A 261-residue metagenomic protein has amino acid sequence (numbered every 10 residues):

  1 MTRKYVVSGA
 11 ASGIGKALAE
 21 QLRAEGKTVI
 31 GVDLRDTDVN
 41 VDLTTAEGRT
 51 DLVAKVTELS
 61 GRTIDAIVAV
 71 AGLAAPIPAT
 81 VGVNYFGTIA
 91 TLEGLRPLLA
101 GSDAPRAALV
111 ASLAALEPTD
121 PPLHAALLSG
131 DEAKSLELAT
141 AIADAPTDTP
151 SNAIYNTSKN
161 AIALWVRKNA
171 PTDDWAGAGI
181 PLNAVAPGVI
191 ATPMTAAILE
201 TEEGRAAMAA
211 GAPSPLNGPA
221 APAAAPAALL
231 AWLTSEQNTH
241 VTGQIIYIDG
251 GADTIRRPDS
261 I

Functional and structural regions predicted by a protein language model:
M1-I30: Canonical Rossmann dinucleotide-binding motif of NAD(H)/NADP(H)-dependent dehydrogenases/reductases, specifically
L34-D51: Rossmann-fold cofactor-recognition segment
K55-A69, L73-A79, L99, D103-P105 (+1 more regions): A glycine-rich helix->loop->beta "capping" turn within Rossmann-like NAD(P)(H)-dependent oxidoreductase domains
V68, A108-V110, L182-V185, T195 (+2 more regions): Hydrophobic structural elements of the Rossmann-like NAD(P)H-binding subdomain that define the short-chain
G72-L73, I77, A100-A178, V189-I190: Catalytic loop of short-chain dehydrogenase/reductase
A90, Y155-N156, N160-A163, A184 (+2 more regions): C-terminal helical subdomain
P187-A197, T201, A206-A207: Short, flexible catalytic-loop segment of classical short-chain dehydrogenase/reductase
